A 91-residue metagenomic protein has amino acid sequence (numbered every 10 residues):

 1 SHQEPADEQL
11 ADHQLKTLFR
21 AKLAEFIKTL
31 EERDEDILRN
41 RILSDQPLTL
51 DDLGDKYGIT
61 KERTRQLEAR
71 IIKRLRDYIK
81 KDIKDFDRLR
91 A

Functional and structural regions predicted by a protein language model:
S1-A91: Transcription-machinery-associated regions
